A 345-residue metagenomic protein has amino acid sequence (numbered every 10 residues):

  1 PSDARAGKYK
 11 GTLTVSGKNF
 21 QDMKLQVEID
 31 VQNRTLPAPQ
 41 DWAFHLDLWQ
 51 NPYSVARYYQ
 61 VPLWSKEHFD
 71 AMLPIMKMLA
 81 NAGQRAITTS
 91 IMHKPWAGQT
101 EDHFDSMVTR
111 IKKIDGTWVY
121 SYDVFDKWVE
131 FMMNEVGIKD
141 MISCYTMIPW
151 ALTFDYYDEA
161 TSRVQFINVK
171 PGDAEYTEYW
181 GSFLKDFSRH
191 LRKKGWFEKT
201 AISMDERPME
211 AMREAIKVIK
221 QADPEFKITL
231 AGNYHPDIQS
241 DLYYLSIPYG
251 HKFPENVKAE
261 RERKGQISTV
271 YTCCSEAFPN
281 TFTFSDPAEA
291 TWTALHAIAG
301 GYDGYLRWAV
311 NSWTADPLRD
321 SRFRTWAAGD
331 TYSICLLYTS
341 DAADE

Functional and structural regions predicted by a protein language model:
P1-A6: Short, surface-exposed loop/turn segments at beta-strand-coil junctions that are enriched for proline with nearby
K10-G17, D30-A222, N233-Q239, N311-T314: Aromatic-lined carbohydrate-binding surfaces of glycoside hydrolases
Q21-L25: Extracellular and select intracellular beta-sandwich modules with Ser/Thr-enriched, small-residue motifs on
A86-T88, S143, A201-S203, T229 (+3 more regions): Structural recognition of the beta-strand scaffold that forms the well-ordered cores of secreted hydrolase catalytic
M209-V270, T281-F282: Noncatalytic carbohydrate-binding groove/subsite architecture in carbohydrate-active enzymes
P248-D316, D320-F323: Catalytic-core region of carbohydrate-active enzymes that cleave or remodel glycosidic bonds
A315-L337: Short acidic, glycine/proline-enriched helix-loop-strand junctions
Y338-D344: Conserved small/polar residues in nucleotide/adenosyl-binding loops
